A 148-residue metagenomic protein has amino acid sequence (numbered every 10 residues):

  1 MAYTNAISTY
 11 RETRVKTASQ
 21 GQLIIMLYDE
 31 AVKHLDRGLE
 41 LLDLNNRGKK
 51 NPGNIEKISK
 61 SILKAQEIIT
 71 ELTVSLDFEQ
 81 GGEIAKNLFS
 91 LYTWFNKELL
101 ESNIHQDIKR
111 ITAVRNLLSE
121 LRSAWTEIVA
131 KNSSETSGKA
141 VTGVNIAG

Functional and structural regions predicted by a protein language model:
M1-E40, L44-L63, E67-T70, V74-T93 (+3 more regions): N-terminal intrinsically disordered, cationic/polar leader segments that include organellar targeting peptides
